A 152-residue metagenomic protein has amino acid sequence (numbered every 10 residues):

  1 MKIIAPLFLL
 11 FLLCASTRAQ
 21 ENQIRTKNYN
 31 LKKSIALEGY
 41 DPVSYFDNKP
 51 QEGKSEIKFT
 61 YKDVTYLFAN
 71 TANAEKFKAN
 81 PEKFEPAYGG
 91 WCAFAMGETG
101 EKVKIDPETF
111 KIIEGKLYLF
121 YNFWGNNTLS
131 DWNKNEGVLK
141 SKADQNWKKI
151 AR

Functional and structural regions predicted by a protein language model:
M1-N22: Bacterial Sec-dependent N-terminal signal peptides
Q20-R152: Charged, low-complexity intrinsically disordered segments
